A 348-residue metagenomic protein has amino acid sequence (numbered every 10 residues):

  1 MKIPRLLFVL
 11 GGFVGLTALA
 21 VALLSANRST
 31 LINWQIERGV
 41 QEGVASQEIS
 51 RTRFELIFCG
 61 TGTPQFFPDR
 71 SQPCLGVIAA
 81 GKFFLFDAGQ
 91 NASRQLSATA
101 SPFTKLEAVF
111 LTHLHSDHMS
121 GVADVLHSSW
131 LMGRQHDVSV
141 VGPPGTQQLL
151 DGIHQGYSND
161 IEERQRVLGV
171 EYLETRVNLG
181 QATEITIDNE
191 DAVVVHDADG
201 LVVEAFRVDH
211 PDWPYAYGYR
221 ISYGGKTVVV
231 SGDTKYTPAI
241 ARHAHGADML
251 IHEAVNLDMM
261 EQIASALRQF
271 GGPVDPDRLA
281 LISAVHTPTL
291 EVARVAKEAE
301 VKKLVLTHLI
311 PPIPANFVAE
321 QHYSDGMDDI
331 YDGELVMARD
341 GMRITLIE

Functional and structural regions predicted by a protein language model:
K2-A18, Y217-G218, G224-V229, K235-R339: Cap/insert and terminal regions of metallo-dependent hydrolase folds
K2-V229, V318-E348: Binuclear metal-dependent hydrolase catalytic cores
